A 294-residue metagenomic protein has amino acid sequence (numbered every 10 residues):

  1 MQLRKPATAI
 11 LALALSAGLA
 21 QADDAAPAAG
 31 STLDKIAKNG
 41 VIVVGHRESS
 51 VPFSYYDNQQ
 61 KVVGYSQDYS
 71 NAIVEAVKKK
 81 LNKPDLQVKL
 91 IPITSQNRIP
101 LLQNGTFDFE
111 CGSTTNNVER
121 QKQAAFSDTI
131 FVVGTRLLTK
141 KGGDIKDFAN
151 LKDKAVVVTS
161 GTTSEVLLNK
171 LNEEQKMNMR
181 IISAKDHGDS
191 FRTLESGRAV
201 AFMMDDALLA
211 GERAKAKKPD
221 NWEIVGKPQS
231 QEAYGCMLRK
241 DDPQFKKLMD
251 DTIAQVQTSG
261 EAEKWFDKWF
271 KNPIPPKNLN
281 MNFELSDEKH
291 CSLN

Functional and structural regions predicted by a protein language model:
D23-P27, N71-A76, A149, K154-A155 (+2 more regions): Extended ligand-binding regions for polar small-molecule ligands
D23-P27, T163-I182, D220-W222, I253-N294: Ligand-binding clefts/hinges and TM-proximal coupling segments of bilobed small-molecule sensing domains
D24-F109: Extracytoplasmic small-molecule ligand-binding "clamshell" domains of the periplasmic binding protein/Venus flytrap
V43, S49-P52, V62-K79, T115 (+2 more regions): Bilobed "Venus flytrap"/periplasmic-binding protein-like clamshell domains and structurally analogous long
H46-S50, I91-Q96, G105-N117, K141 (+4 more regions): Beta->alpha turn/N-cap motifs
E48, F131-T139, D206, A214-I253 (+1 more regions): Periplasmic-binding protein-like
N71, E75, K83-N150, H290-S292: Acidic, polar ligand-binding/catalytic clefts
N97, C111-K122, L167-E174, E195-S230: A ligand-binding cleft/hinge motif common to bilobed small-molecule-binding domains
